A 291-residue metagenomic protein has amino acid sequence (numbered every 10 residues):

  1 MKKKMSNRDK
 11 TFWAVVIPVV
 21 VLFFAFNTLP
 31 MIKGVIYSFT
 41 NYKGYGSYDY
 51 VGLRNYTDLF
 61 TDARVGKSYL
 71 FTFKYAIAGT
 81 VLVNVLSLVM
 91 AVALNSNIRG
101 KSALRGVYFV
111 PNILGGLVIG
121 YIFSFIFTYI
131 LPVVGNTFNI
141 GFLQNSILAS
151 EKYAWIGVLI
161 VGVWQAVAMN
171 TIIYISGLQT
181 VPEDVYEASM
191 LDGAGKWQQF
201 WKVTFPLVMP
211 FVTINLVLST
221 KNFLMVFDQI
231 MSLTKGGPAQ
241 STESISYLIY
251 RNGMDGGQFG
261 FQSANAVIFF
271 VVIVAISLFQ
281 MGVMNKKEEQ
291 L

Functional and structural regions predicted by a protein language model:
K4-L291: A structural signal for multi-pass alpha-helical bundles of membrane permease subunits that mediate small-molecule
